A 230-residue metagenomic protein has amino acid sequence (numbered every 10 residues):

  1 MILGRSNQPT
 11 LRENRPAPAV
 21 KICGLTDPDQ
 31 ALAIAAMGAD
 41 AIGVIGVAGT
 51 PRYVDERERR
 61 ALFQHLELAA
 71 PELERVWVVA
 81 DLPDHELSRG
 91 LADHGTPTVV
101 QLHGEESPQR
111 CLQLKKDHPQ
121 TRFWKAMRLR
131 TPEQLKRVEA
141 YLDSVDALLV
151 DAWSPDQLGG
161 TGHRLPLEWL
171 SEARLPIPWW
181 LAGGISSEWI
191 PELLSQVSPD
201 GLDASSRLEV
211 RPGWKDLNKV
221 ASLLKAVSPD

Functional and structural regions predicted by a protein language model:
M1-D230: Conserved N-terminal beta1-alpha1 strand-loop-helix module at the mouth
